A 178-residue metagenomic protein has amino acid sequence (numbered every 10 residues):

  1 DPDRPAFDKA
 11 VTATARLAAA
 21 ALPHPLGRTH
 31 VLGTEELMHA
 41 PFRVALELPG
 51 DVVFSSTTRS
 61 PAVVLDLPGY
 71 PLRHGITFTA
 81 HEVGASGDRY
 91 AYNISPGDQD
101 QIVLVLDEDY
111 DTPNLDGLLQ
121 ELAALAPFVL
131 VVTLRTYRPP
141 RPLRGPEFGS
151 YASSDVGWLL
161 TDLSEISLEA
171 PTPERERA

Functional and structural regions predicted by a protein language model:
D1-A178: PRPP-associated nucleotide enzymes
